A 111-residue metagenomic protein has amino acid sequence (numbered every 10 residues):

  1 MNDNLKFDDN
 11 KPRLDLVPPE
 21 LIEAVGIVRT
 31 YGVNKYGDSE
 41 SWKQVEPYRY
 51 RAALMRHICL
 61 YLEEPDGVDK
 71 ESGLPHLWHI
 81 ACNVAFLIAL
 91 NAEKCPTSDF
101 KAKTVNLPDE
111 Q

Functional and structural regions predicted by a protein language model:
M1-Q111: Intrinsically disordered, low-complexity regulatory regions that flank transcription factor DNA-binding cores
